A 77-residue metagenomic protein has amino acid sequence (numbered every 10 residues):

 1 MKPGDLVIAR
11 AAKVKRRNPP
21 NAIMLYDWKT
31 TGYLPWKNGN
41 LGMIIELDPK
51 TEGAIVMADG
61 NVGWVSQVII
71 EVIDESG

Functional and structural regions predicted by a protein language model:
K2-G77: Basic/aromatic-rich interaction segments and small domains that mediate binding to polyanionic partners
